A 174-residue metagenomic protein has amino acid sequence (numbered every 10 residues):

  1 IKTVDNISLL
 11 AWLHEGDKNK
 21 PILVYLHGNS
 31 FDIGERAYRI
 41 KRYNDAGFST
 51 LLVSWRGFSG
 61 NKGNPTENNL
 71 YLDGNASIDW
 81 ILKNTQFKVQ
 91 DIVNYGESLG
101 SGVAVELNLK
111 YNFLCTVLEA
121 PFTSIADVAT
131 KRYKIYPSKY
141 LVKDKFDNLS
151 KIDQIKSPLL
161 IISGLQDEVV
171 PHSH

Functional and structural regions predicted by a protein language model:
T3-I81, N108: Membrane-embedded segments
Y25-L26, Y95, I162: Short hydrophobic segments within beta-strands
H27-N29, V93, I135-V142: Short, flexible loop segments at the rims of nucleotide/cofactor-binding pockets, characterized by
D79-N84, V89-I135: Primarily recognizes the serine-hydrolase "nucleophile elbow" in alpha/beta-hydrolase and SGNH/GDSL folds
P137-K151, K156-S157: Active-site nucleophile elbow and catalytic-triad environment of alpha/beta-hydrolase enzymes
Q154-K156, L160-D167: Short beta-strand/loop motif that positions the catalytic acidic residue of the alpha/beta-hydrolase fold
E168-H174: Conserved alpha/beta-hydrolase "acid-adjacent" motif
